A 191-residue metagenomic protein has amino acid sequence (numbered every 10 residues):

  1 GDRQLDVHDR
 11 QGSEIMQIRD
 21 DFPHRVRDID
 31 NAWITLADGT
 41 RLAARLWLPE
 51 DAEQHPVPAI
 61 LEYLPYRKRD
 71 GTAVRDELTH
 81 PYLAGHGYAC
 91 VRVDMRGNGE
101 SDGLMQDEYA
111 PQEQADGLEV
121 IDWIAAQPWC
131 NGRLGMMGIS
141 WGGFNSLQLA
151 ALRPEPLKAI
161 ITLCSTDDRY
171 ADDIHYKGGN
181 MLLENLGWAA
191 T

Functional and structural regions predicted by a protein language model:
D2-I15: Short, Lys/Arg-enriched N-terminal segments with co-localized hydrophobic residues within the first ~10-30 amino acids
Q17-H55: N-terminal cap/lid segment of alpha/beta-hydrolase-fold proteins
D51-A125, H175: Cap/lid segment of the alpha/beta-hydrolase catalytic domain
Q112, M137, F144-T191: A catalytic-pocket lid/entrance helix-loop region that shapes and gates access to the active site across common
G117, Q127-W129, P154: Active-site-proximal cofactor/substrate-binding loop regions of enzyme domains
W129-S140: Alpha/beta-hydrolase fold nucleophile elbow
